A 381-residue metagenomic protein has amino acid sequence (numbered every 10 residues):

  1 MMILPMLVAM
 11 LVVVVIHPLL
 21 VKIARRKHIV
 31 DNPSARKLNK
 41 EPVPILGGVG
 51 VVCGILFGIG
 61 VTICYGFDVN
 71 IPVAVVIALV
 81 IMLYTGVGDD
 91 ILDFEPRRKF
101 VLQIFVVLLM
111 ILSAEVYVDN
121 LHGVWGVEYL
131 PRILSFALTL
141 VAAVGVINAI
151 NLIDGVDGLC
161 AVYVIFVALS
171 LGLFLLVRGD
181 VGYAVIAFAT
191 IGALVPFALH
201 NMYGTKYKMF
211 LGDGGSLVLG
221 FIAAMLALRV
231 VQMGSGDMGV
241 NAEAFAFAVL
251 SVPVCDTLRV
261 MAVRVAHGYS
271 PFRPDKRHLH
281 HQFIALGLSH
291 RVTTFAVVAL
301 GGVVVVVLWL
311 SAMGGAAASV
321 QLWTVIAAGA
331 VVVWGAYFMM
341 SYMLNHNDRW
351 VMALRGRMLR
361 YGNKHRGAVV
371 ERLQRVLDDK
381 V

Functional and structural regions predicted by a protein language model:
M1-H28, V52-Y84, C160-D379: Alpha-helical transmembrane segments
R25-D31, E115-L121, P274: Peri-membrane helix termini and adjoining interfacial loops of integral membrane proteins
N32-L46, K208: Juxtamembrane helix-capping/reentrant segments at transmembrane boundaries
L38-P44, W125-A137, A246: Short aromatic-rich membrane-water interface segments that cap or initiate transmembrane helices in multi-pass membrane
F57-N70, G88-F94, I111-W125: Transmembrane alpha-helix boundary signature
V80-T85, L102-Y117, L138-N148, V164-S170: Membrane-embedded alpha-helical core segments of multi-pass
L92-L102: Membrane-interfacial loop-to-helix junctions in multi-pass inner-membrane proteins
